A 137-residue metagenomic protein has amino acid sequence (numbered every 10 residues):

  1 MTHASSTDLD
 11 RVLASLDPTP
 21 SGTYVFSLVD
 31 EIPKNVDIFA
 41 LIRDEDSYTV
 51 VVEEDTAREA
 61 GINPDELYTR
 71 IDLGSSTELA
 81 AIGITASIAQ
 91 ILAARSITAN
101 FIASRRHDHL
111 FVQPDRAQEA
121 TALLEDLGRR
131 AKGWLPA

Functional and structural regions predicted by a protein language model:
M1-I91, E125, A131-A137: Regulatory modules associated with amino-acid/nitrogen control
H3, A103-H107, F111-R116, A122-D126 (+1 more regions): Structural preference for solvent-exposed beta-strand-turn elements and adjacent flexible terminal/loop segments within
D37-I38, S96-F101: A short linear hydrophobic-aromatic micro-motif
I42-E45, I102-R106: Short glycine-enriched loop/turn motifs at secondary-structure junctions
E53-A57, Q113-Q118: Helix N-cap motif at beta-to-alpha junctions
D65, F101-I102: Short, flexible turn/loop "capping" segments at secondary-structure junctions
T69, R95-I97, D108: Generic beta-strand structural signal
